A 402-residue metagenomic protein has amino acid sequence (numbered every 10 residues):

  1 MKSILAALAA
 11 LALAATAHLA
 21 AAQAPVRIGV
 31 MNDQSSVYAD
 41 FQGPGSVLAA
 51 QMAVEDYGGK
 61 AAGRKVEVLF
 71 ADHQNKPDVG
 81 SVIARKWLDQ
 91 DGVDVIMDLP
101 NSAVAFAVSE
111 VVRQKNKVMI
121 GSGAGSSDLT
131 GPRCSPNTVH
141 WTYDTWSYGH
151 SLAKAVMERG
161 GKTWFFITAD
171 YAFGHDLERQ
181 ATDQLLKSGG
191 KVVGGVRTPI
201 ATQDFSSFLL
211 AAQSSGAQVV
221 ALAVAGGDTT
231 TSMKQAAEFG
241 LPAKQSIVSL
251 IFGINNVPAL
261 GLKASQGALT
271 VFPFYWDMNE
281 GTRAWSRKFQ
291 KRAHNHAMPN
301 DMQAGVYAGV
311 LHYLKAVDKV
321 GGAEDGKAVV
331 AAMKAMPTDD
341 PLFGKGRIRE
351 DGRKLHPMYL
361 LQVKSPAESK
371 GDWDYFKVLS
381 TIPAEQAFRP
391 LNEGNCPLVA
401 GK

Functional and structural regions predicted by a protein language model:
A14-L19: N-terminal signal peptide c-region/cleavage motif recognized by signal peptidases
P25, D40-S46, D56, K60-P132 (+3 more regions): Beta-alpha junction/loop-to-helix N-cap segments that form part of ligand/metal-binding clefts
V26, P337-K402: Solvent-exposed, acidic/polar segments of extracytosolic/periplasmic ligand-binding ectodomains
G29-Q51, A71-D78, P100-N101, I167-H175 (+1 more regions): Extracytoplasmic "Venus flytrap"
H73, I120, S127, I200-A201 (+2 more regions): Venus flytrap/periplasmic-binding-protein-like
V82, S127-D128, S135-F239, W276-A284: Extracellular/periplasmic Venus flytrap/periplasmic-binding protein
W87-P100, I120-S122, F165-T168, G216-G226 (+3 more regions): Periplasmic-binding protein-like
Q235-A308, D318-V320, E324, A367 (+1 more regions): Extracellular/periplasmic periplasmic-binding protein-like sensory domains
